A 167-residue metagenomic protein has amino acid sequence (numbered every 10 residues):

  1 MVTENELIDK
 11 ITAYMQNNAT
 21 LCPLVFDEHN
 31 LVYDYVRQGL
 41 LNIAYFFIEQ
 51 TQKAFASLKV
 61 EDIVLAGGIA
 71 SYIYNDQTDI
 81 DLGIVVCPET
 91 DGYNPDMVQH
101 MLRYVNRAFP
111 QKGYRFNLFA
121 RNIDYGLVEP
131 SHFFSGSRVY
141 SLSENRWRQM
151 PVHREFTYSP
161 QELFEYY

Functional and structural regions predicted by a protein language model:
V2-A66, A70-T78, V86-Y167: Catalytic core of pol beta-like nucleotidyltransferases
